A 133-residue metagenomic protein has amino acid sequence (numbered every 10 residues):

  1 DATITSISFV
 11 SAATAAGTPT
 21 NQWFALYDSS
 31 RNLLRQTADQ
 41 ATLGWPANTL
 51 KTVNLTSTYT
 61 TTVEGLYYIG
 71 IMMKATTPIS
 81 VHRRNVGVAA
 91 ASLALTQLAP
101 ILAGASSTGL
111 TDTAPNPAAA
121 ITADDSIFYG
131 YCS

Functional and structural regions predicted by a protein language model:
D1, D28, D39, D112 (+1 more regions): Acidic-enriched, low-complexity/disordered segments with a strong bias for Aspartate over Glutamate
A2, P46-L50, A105-L110: A short linear-motif detector with a strong N-terminal bias
A2-T14, I69: A short beta-strand element within beta-rich, extracytoplasmic domains of secreted/secretory-pathway proteins
T3-S8, T52-N54, T58-T60, S80 (+2 more regions): Ser/Thr- (and often Asn-) enriched beta-sheet segments in non-cytosolic proteins
T18-L98: Aromatic- and Gly/Pro-enriched, solvent-exposed loop/edge beta-strand patches characteristic of beta-rich domains
M72-S133: Short, surface-exposed beta-strand/loop patches at domain edges that form aromatic-rich interfacial subsites
